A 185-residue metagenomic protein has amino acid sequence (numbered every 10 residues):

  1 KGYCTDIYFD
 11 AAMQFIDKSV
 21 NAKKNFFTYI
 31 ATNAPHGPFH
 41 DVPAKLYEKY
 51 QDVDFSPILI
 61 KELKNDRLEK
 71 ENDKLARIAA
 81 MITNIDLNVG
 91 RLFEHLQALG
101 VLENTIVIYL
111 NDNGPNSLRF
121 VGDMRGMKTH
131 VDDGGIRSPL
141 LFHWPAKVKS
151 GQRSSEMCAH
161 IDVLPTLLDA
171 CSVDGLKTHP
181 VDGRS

Functional and structural regions predicted by a protein language model:
K1-V181: Active-site-proximal cap/lid insertion segments
G183-S185: Catalytic-site signature of metal-activated, phosphate-bearing donor transferases, centered on the GT-A/GT-A-like
